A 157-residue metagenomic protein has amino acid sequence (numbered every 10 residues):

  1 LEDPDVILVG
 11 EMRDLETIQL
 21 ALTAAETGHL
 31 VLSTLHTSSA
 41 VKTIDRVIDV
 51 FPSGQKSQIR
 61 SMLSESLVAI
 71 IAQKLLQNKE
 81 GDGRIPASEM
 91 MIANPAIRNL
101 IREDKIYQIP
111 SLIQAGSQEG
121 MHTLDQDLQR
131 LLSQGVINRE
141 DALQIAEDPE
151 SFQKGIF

Functional and structural regions predicted by a protein language model:
L1-F157: Short, flexible helix-loop junctions that flank or precede catalytic/ligand sites
